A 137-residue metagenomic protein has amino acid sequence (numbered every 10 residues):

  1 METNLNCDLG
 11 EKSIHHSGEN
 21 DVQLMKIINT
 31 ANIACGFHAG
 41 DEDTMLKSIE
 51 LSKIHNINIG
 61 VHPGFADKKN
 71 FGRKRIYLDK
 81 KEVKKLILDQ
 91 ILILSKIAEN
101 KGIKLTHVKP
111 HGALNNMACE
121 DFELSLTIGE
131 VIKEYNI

Functional and structural regions predicted by a protein language model:
T3-C7, A31-I33, I59-P63, T106-P110: Hydrophobic faces of well-ordered beta-strands that scaffold small-molecule active sites in alpha/beta enzyme cores
T3-S17: N-terminal basic/disordered segments at the start of proteins
D8-K12, A34-H38, G64-K68, H111-A113: Active-site beta-loop-alpha junctions enriched in small/polar residues
S13-M45: A short alpha/beta connector and helix-capping loop motif
V22-K26, K47-G60, E99: Acidic (Asp/Glu)-rich catalytic clusters
L51-F71, I76: Glycine-rich nucleotide/cofactor/substrate-binding loop typically near the N-terminus or early in the first domain
K68-G102, H107: Glycine/small-residue-rich loop that forms an oxyanion/phosphate-binding "nest" at active or ligand-binding sites
D121-T127: Charged helix-capping and loop-helix junction motifs
